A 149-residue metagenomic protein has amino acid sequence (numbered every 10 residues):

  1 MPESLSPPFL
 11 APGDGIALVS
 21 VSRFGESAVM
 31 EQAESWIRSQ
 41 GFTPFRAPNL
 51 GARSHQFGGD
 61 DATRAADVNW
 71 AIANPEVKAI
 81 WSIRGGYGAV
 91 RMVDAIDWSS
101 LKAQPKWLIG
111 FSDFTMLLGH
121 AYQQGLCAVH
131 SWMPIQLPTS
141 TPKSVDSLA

Functional and structural regions predicted by a protein language model:
M1-E76: ATP/NTP phosphate-donor binding region
F57-A149: Active-site histidine-anchored catalytic micro-motif
